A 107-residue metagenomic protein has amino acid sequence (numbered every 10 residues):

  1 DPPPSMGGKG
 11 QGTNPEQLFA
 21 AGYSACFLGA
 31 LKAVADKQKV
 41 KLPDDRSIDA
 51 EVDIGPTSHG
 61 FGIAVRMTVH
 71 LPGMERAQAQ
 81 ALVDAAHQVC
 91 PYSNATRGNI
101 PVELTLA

Functional and structural regions predicted by a protein language model:
D1-S24, L28-A107: Extended beta-strand/beta-hairpin segments
